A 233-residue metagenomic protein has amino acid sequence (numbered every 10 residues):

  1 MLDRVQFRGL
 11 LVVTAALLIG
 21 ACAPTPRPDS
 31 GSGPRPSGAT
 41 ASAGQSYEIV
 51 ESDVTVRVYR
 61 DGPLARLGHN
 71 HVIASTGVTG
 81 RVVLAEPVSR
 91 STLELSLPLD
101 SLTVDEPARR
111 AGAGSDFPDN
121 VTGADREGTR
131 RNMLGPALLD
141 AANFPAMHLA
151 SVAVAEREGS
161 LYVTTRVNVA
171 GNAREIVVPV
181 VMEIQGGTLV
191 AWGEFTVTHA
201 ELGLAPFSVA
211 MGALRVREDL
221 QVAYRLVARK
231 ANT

Functional and structural regions predicted by a protein language model:
M1-L11: Bacterial N-terminal signal peptides that target proteins for export
R4, A16, S42-A43: Short, charged low-complexity linear motifs
G9-G20: Bacterial N-terminal signal peptides
C22-T233: Low-complexity, acidic/polar, glycine-enriched regions of mature
